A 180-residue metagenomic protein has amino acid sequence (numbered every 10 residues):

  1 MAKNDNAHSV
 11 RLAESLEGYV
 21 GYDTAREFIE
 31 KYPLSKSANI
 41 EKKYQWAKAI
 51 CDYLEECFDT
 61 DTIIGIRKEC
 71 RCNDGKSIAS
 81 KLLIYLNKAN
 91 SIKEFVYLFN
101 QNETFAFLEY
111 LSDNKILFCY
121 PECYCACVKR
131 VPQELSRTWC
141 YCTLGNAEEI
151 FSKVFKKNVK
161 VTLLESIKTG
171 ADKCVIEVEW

Functional and structural regions predicted by a protein language model:
M1-R137, K160: N-terminal accessory segment detector
F99-N100, Y110, K153-F155, K168: A generic structural signal for short, solvent-exposed coil/turn residues that cap or connect secondary-structure
T138-K156: Active-site helix/loop of acyl-thioester processing domains in fatty-acid/polyketide metabolism, spanning hotdog-fold
N158, T169-K173: Coil-to-beta-strand transition motifs
T162-I167: Short, solvent-exposed loop/turn elements at beta->coil junctions and helix N-caps that rim active or binding pockets
K173-W180: C-terminal edge-of-domain segments
